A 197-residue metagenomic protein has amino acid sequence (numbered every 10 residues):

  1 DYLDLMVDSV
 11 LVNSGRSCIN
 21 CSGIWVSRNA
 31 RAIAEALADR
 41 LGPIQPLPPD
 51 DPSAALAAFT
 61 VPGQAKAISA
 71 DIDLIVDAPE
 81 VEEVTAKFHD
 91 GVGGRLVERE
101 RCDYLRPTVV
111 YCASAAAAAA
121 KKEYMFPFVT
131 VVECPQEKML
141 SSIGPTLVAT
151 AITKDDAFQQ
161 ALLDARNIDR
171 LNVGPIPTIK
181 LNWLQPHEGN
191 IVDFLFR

Functional and structural regions predicted by a protein language model:
D1-S114: ALDH superfamily catalytic-core signature
D4-D8, V12, D39-G42, V97-R197: Conserved C-terminal structural/oligomerization subdomain of aldehyde/semialdehyde dehydrogenase
